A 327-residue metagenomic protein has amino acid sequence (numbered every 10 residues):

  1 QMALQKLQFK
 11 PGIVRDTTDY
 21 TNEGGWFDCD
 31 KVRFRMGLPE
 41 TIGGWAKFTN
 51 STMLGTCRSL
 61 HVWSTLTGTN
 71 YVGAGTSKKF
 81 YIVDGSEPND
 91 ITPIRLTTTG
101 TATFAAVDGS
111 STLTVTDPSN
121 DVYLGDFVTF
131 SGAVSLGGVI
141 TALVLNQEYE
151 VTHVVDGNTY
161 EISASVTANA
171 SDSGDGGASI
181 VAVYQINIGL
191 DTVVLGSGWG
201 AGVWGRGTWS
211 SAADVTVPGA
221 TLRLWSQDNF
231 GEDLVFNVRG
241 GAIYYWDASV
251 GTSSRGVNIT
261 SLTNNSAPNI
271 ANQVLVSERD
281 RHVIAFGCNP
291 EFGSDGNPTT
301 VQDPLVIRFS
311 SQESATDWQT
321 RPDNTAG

Functional and structural regions predicted by a protein language model:
Q1-T97, I186-D214, I270-G327: N-terminal beta-propeller domains
S51, Y71, G138-L143, W225-S226 (+1 more regions): Short consensus segments that form the blades of beta-propeller domains, in both extracellular/periplasmic
G73-G75, V215, N237-G241, T260-T263: A fold-level detector for beta-propeller and closely related beta-sheet-rich head/sensor domains
T76-S77, G85-S86, A133, V154 (+3 more regions): An acidic- and aromatic-residue-enriched active-site/binding cleft used to recognize and process polar
D90, E232-W246, G251-S254: Hydrophobic or amphipathic alpha-helical targeting/insertion segments
D90-L224, V250-V257, T263-S266: Small/polar beta-strand repeat architecture
N229-F230, R239, V250-G251, T263-G287: Active-site-adjacent structural elements in enzyme catalytic domains
